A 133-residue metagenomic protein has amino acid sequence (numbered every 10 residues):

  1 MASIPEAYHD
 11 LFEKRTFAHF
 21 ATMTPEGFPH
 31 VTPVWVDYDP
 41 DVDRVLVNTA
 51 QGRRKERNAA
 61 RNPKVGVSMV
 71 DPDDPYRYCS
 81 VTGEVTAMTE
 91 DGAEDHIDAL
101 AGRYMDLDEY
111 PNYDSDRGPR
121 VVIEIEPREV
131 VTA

Functional and structural regions predicted by a protein language model:
M1-H19: Short, basic/aromatic recognition patches
A2, R77-A133: Charged, gly/pro-rich active-site loop segments
I4-Y8, K55, H96: Hydrophobic alpha-helical segments typical of transmembrane helices and their membrane-interface/capping positions
T16-Q51, V65-M69, S80: Short beta-strand segments
E26-F28, D71-P75, D114-R117: A short beta-turn/loop motif at secondary-structure boundaries
T49-R54, Y104: Short, solvent-exposed aromatic-acidic interface loops
N62: Ligand-binding loop in jelly-roll beta-barrel domains
